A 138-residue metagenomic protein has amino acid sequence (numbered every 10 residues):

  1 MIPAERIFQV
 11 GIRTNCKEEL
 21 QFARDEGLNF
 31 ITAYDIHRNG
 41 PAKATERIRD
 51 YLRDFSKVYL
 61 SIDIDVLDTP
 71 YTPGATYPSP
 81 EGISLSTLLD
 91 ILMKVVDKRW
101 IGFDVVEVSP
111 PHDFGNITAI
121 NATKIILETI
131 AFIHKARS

Functional and structural regions predicted by a protein language model:
M1-R6: Active-site histidine-anchored catalytic micro-motif
R13-R24: Short, glycine/polar-rich helix-capping loops at beta-to-alpha or helix-loop-helix junctions that flank or form
F22-S138: Catalytic cores of soluble, metal-dependent hydrolases
